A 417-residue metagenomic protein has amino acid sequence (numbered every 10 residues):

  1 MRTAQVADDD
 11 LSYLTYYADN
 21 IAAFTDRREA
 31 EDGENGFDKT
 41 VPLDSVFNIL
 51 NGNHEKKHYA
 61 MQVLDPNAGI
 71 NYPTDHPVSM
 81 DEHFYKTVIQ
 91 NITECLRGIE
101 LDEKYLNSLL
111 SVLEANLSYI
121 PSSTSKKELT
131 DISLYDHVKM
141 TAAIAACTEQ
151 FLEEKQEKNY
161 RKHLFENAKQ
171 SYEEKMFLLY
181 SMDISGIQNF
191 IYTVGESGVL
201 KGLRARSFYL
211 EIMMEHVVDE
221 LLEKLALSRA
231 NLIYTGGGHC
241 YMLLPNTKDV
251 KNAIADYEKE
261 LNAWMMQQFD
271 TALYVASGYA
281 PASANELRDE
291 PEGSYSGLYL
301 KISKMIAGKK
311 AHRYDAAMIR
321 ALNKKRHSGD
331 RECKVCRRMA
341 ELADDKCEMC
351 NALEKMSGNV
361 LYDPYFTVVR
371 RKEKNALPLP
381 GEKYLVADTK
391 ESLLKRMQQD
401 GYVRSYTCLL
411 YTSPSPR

Functional and structural regions predicted by a protein language model:
M1: An active-site-proximal "capping" alpha-helix that borders the catalytic cofactor pocket
Q5-R417: Regulatory and interdomain segments flanking nucleotide-handling catalytic cores in signaling/defense enzymes
